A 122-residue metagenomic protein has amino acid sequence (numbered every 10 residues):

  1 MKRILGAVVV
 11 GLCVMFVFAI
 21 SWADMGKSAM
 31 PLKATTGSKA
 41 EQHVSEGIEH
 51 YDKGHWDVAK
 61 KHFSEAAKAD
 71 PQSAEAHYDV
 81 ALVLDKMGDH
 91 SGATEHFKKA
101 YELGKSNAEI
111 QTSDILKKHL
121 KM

Functional and structural regions predicted by a protein language model:
D52-K53, K86-M87, H119-M122: Register position in tetratricopeptide repeats
S64-K68, E102: Conserved structural position within tetratricopeptide repeats
A76, E109-I110: TPR alpha-solenoid repeat register
